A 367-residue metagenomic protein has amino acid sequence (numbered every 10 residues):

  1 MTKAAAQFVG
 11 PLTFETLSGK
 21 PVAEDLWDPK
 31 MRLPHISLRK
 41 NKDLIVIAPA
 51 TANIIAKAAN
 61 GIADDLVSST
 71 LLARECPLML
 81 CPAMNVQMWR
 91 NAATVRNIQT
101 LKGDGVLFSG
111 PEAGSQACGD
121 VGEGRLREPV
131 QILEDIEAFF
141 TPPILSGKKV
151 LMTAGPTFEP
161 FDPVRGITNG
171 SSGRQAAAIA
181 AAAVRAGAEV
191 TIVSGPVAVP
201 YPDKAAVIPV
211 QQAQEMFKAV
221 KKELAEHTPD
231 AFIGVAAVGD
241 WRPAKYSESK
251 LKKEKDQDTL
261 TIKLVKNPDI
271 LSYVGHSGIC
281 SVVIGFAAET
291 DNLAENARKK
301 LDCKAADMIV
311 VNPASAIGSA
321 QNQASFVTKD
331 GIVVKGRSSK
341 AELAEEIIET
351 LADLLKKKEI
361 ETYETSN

Functional and structural regions predicted by a protein language model:
M1-L78, N85-N367: A cross-family phosphate/adenosyl-ligand binding-site feature
